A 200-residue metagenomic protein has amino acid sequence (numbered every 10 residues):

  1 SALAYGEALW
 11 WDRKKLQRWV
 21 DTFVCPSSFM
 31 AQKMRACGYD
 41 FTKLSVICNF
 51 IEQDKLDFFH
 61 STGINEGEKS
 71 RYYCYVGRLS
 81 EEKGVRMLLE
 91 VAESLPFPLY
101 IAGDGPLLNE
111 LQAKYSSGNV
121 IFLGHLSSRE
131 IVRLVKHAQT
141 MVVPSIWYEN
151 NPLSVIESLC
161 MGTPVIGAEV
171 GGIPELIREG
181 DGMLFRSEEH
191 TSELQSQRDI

Functional and structural regions predicted by a protein language model:
S1-F23: Membrane-proximal helix-turn-helix segments that form the acceptor-binding/catalytic region of lipid-linked
V24, N65-P96: Conserved donor-binding/catalytic core segment of Leloir-type glycosyltransferases
F29, F50: Carbohydrate-associated surface elements
N109-E130: Nucleotide-activated donor-binding/catalytic signature segment of Leloir-type glycosyltransferases, i.e., the conserved
H125-L126, L134-A138: Short alpha-helical donor nucleotide-sugar binding micro-motif in glycosyltransferases
K136-N150, T163: Acidic donor-binding loop of glycosyltransferase active sites
V170-L184: Short acidic/histidine- and often glycine-rich active-site loop of Leloir-type glycosyltransferases that engages
E189-I200: Single conserved hydrophobic/aromatic residue that forms the stacking wall/gate of nucleotide- or nucleobase-binding
